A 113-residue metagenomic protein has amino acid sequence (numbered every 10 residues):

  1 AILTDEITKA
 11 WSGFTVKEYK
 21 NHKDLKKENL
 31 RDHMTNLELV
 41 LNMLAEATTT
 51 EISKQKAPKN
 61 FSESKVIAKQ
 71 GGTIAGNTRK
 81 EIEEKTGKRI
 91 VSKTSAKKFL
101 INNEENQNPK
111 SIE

Functional and structural regions predicted by a protein language model:
A1-E113: Positively charged, phosphate-engaging catalytic surfaces used for nucleic-acid and nucleotide handling
